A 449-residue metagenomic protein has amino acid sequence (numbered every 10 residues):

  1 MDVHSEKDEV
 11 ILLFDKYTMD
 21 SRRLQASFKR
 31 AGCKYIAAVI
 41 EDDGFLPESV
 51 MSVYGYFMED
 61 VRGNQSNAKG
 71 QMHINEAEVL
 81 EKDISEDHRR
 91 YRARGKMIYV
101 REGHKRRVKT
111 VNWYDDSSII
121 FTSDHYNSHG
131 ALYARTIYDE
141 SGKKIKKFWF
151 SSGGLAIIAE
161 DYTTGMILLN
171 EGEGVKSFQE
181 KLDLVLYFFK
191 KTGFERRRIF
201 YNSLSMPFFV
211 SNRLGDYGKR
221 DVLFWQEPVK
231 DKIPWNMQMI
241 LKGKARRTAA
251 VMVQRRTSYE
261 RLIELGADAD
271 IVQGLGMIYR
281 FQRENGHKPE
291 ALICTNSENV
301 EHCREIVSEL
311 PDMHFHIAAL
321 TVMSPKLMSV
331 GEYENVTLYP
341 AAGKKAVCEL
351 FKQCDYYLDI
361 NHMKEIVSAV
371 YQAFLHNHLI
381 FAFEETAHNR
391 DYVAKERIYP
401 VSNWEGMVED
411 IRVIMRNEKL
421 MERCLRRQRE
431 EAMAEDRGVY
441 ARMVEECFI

Functional and structural regions predicted by a protein language model:
L186-F194, G215-V251: Membrane-proximal helix-turn-helix segments that form the acceptor-binding/catalytic region of lipid-linked
V272-S329: Conserved catalytic-core segment of nucleotide-activated headgroup transferases in glycan assembly
P325-A342: Nucleotide-activated donor-binding/catalytic signature segment of Leloir-type glycosyltransferases, i.e., the conserved
K352-E365: Acidic donor-binding loop of glycosyltransferase active sites
L379-F383: Short hydrophobic beta-strand element within catalytic cores of glycosyltransferases and related nucleotide-activated
E385-E396: Short acidic/histidine- and often glycine-rich active-site loop of Leloir-type glycosyltransferases that engages
K395-E405, R412-E418: Conserved acidic donor-binding segment of nucleotide-sugar-dependent glycosyltransferases
R416-F448: A charged, aromatic-enriched C-terminal amphipathic alpha-helix characteristic of glycosyltransferases across folds
